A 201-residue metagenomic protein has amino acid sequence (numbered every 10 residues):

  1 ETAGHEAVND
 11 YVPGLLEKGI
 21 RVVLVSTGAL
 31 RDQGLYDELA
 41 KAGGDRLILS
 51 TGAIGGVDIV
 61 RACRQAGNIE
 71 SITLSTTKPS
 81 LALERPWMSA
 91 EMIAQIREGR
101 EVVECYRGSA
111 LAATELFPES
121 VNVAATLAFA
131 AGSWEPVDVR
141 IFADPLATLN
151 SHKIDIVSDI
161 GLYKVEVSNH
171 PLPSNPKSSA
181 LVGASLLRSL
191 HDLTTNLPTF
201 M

Functional and structural regions predicted by a protein language model:
E1, D32, G108-A110: Helix N-terminus capping/helix-initiation residues
E1, L24-V25, L47-T51: General beta-strand structural signal in soluble alpha/beta enzymes
A3-A7, S178: Short secondary-structure boundary/capping elements
G4, S26-A29, S158, N169: Short glycine-rich, polar/acidic loop-and-turn segments at beta strand-coil junctions
E6-K18, S26-R46: Rossmann-fold NAD(P)-binding glycine/threonine-rich loop
V23-L24, R61: Non-transmembrane, aqueous-exposed alpha-helical and coiled segments at domain scale
L47-M201: Active-site-lining helix/loop region of Rossmann-like oxidoreductase modules
